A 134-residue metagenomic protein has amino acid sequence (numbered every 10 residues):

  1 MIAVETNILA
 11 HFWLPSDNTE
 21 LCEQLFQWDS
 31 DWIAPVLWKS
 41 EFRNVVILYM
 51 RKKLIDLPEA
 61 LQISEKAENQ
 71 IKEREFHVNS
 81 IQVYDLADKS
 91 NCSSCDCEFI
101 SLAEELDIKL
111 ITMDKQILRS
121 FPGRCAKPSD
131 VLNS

Functional and structural regions predicted by a protein language model:
M1, C92, I100-S134: Acidic, PIN/NYN-like endoribonuclease modules and their adjacent C-terminal/linker elements
M1-L37, Y49-P58, S134: Short, well-structured N-terminal submotif of metal-dependent ribonuclease cores
I8-L9, W38, F99, Q116-I117: Alpha-helix capping/helix-boundary segments
L21, E41, R119-S120: Phosphate- and divalent-cation-binding pockets in alpha/beta enzyme and binding domains that engage nucleotide-derived
P35, C95, M113: Replace "coordinates the UDP/GDP/TDP-sugar" with "coordinates nucleotide-activated sugar donors
V36-K39, E59-S90, S101: Acidic catalytic patch
N44-R51, E104-E105: Short glycine/serine- and small hydrophobic-enriched flexible loop segments
